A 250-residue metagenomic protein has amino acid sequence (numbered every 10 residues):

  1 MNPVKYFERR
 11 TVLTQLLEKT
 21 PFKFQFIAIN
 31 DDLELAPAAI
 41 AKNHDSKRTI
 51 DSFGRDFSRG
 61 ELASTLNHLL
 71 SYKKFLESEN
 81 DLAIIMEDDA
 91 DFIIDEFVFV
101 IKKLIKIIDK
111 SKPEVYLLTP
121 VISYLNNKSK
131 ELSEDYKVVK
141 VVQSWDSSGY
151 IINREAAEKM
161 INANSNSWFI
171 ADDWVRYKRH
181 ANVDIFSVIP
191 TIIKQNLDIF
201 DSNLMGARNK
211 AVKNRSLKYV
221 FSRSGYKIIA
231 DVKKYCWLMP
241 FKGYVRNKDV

Functional and structural regions predicted by a protein language model:
M1-M86, A90-V250: An acidic/histidine-cluster motif and surrounding catalytic segment that typifies divalent-metal-assisted enzyme active
